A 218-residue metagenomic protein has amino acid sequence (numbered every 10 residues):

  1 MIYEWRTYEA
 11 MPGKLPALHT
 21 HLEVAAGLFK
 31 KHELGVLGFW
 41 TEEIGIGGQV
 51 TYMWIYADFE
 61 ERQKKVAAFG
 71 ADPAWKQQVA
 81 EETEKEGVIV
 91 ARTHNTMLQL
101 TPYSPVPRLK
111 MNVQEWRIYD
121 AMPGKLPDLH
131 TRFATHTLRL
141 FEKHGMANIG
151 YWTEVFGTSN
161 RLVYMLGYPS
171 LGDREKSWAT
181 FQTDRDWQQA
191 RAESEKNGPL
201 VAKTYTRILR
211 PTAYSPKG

Functional and structural regions predicted by a protein language model:
M1-Q189, E193-G218: Short S/T/G/P-rich N-terminal loop/turn motif that feeds into the first structured element of a domain
